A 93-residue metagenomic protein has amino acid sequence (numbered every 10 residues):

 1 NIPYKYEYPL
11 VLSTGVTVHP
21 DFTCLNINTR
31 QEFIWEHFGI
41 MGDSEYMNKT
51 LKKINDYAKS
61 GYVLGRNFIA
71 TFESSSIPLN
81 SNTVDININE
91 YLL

Functional and structural regions predicted by a protein language model:
I2, I27, I34, I40 (+4 more regions): Weak global preference for isoleucine
I2-N28: Active-site metal-binding core of divalent-cation-utilizing nuclease and nuclease-like domains
P3, G15, G39-G42, G61 (+1 more regions): Residue-identity detector for glycine
E7, E36, T71: A cross-family glycoside hydrolase active-site/sugar-binding cleft signature
L10-T17, S44, S74-L79: Acidic-and-aromatic substrate-binding clefts and catalytic sites of carbohydrate-active enzymes
H19-K53: Short beta-strand-loop-alpha-helix junction that forms the active-site gateway of nucleic-acid-processing nucleases
E45-S60, R66-F68: A recognition module on extended beta-rich or small alphabeta surfaces enriched in W/G with H and D/E
K59-L93: Basic, glycine-rich
